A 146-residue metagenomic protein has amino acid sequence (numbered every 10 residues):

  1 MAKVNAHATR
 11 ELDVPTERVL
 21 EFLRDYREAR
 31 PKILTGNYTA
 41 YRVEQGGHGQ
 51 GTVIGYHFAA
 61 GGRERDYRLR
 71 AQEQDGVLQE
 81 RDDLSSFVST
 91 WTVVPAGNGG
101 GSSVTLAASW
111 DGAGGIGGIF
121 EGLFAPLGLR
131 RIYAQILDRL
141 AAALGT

Functional and structural regions predicted by a protein language model:
M1-H48: Hydrophobic ligand-binding cavity/cleft-lining segments
K3-E11, Y38, V53, S86-V88 (+1 more regions): Intrinsic-disorder/low-complexity, polar/charged segments enriched in Ser/Thr/Lys/Arg/Asp/Glu/Gln
E11, G51, E64-D66: Positively charged, low-complexity intrinsically disordered regions
V14, V88, G115: Residues that form or flank phosphate/diphosphate-binding pockets in enzymes that use nucleotide phosphates
P31, H57-T105, S109-D111, A143: Hydrophobic-ligand binding "helix-grip"
T39-V43, G51-I54, E73, S85-V88 (+1 more regions): Short C-terminal domain-edge/linker segments immediately following a structured domain
D111-T146: A conserved amphipathic terminal alpha-helix motif
